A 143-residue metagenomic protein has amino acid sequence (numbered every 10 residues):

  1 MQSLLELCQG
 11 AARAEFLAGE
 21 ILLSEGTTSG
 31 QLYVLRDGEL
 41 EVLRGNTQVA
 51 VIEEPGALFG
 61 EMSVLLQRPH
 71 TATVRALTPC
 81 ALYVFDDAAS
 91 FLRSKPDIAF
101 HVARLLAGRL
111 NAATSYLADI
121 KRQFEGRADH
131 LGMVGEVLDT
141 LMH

Functional and structural regions predicted by a protein language model:
M1-L43: Regulatory nucleotide-sensing modules
Q9, I52-N111: Cyclic-nucleotide recognition modules
F16-A18, L58-L65, L117-I120: Short, mixed-charge, low-aromatic patches
A107-H143: Polybasic "coupling" helices that flank or enter modular domains
